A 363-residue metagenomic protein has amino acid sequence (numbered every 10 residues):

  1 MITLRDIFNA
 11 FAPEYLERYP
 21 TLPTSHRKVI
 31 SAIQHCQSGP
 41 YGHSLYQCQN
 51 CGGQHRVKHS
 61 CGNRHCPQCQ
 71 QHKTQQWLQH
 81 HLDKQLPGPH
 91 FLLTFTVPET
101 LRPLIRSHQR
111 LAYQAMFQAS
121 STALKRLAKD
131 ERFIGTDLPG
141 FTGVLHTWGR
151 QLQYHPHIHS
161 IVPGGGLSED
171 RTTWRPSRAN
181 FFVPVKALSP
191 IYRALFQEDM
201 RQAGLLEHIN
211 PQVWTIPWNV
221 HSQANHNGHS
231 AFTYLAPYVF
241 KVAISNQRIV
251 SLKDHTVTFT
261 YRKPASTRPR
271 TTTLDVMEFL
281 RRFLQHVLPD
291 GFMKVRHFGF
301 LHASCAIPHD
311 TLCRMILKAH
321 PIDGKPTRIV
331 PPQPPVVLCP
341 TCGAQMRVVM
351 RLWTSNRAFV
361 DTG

Functional and structural regions predicted by a protein language model:
M1-G363: Beta->alpha loop/short-helix hinge microenvironment recognizer with preference for catalytic Tyr/His contexts
